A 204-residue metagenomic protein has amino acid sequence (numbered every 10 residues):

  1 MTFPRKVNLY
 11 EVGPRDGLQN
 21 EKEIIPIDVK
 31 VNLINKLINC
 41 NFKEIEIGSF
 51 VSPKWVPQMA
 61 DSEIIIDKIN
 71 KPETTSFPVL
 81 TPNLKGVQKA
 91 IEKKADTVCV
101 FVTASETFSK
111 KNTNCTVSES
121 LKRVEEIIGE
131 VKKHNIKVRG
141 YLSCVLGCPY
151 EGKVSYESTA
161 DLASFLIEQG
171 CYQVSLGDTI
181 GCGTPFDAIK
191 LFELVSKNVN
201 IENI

Functional and structural regions predicted by a protein language model:
F3-F50, Q58-T74: Conserved N-terminal beta1-alpha1 strand-loop-helix module at the mouth
Y10-K30, T75-L84, K110-V117, C144-S158: Active-site mouth loops of central-metabolism enzymes
Y10-V12, D96-S105, R139-S143: Non-cysteine beta-strand/loop elements that form the S-adenosyl-L-methionine
G17, L37, A90, V98 (+2 more regions): Conserved, mostly hydrophobic/aromatic
N41, I91-V98, G170-Y172, L194-N203: Glycine-enriched alpha-helix->loop->beta-strand junction motifs that scaffold or abut catalytic
K43-K68, V102-T116, C144-Y150, S175-F186: Glycine-rich, proline-tolerant flexible connector loops at the mouths of alpha/beta enzymes
W55-V79, S118-S143, A188-I204: Alpha-helix-loop-beta-strand connector modules within alpha/beta enzyme cores
Q58-M59, K89-K94, Y150-T159, T184-S196: Distinct, well-ordered alpha-helical segments
